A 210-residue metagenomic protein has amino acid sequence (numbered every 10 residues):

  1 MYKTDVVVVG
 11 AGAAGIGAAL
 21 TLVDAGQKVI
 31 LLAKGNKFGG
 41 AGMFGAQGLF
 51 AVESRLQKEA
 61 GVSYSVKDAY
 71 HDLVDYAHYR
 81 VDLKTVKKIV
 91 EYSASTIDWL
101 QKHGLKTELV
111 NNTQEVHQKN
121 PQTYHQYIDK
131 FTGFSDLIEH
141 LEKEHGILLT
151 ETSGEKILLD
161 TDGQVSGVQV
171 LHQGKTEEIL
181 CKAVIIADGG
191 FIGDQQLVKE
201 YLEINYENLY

Functional and structural regions predicted by a protein language model:
Y2-T4, Q173-A183: Core beta-strand elements of the Rossmann-like FAD/NAD(P) dinucleotide-binding domain in flavoenzyme oxidoreductases
V6-L31: N-terminal Rossmann-like FAD-binding beta1-loop-alpha1 element of flavoenzymes
A11, E53, D188-G189: Glycine-rich, N-terminal phosphate-binding loop of Rossmann-like dinucleotide-binding domains
G17, T21-L22, K34, G40-G42 (+1 more regions): Hydrophobic/aromatic ligand-binding patch that stacks against planar heteroaromatic rings of cofactors or nucleotides
K28, K34-I147, T152-K156, Q196-N205: Conserved N-terminal/central alpha/beta ligand/cofactor-binding core
S153-E155, Q169, L180: Residues located in well-ordered beta-strands
G163-Q169: Short, hydrophobic/aromatic-rich segments at coil-to-beta transitions
A183-Y210: Glycine-rich loop(s) and the adjacent beta-strand/alpha-helix scaffold that form part
